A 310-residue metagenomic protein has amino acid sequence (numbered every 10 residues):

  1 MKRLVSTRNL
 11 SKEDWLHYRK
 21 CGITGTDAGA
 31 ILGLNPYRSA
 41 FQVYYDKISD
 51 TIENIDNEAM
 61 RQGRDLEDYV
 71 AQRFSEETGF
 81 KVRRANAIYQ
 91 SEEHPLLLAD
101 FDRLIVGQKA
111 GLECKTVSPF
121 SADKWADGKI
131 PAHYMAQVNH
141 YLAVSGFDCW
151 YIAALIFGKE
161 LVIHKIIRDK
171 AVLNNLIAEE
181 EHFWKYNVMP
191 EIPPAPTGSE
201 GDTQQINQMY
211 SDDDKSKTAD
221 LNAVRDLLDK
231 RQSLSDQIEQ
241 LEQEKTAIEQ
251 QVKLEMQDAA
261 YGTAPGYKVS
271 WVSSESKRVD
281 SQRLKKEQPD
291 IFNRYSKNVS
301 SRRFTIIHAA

Functional and structural regions predicted by a protein language model:
M1-A310: Accessory terminal regions of nucleic-acid processing enzymes
